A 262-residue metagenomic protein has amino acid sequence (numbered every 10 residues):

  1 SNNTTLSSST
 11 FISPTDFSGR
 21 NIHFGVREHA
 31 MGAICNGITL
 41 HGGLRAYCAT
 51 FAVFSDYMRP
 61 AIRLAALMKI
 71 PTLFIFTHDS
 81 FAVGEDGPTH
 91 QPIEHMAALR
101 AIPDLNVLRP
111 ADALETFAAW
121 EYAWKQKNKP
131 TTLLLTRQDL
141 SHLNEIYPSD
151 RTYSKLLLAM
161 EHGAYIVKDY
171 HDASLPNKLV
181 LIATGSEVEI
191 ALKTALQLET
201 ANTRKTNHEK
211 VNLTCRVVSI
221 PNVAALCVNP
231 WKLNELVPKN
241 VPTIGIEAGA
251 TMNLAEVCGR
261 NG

Functional and structural regions predicted by a protein language model:
S1-S141: Thiamine diphosphate
A82-P88, K125-G262: Thiamine diphosphate
